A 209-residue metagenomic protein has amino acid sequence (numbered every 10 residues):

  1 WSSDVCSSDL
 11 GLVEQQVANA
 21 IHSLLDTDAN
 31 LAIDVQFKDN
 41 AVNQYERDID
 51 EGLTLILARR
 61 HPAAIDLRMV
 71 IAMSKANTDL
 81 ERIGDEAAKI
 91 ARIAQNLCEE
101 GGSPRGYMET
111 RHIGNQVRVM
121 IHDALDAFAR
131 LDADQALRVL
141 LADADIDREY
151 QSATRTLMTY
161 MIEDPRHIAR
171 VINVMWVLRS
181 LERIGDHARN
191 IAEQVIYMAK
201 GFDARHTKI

Functional and structural regions predicted by a protein language model:
W1-S7: Short, small-residue-biased leader/transition segments that mark boundaries at the very start of proteins
L10-D28, G114-A129: Regular secondary-structure segments
G11-E14, Q36, N40-N43, R47 (+9 more regions): Generic structural signal for well-ordered, non-transmembrane alpha-helical segments in soluble/cytosolic regions
A18-L31, A58-R68: Helix-loop segments that flank and shape redox-cofactor active sites
A20-I21, N77-C98, A124-F128, A136-L140 (+2 more regions): A structural feature that tracks compact, well-ordered secondary-structure segments with a strong bias toward
Y45-L53, G84-A87: Conserved alpha-helical segments that form or flank metal/cofactor-binding pockets of metalloenzymes
E51-T78: Hydrophobic/aromatic-rich structural module bridging two neighboring secondary-structure elements via a short loop
H61-I71, G101-H122, A129, A133 (+4 more regions): Divalent-cation-assisted or electrostatically stabilized phosphate/pyrophosphate-binding catalytic cores
